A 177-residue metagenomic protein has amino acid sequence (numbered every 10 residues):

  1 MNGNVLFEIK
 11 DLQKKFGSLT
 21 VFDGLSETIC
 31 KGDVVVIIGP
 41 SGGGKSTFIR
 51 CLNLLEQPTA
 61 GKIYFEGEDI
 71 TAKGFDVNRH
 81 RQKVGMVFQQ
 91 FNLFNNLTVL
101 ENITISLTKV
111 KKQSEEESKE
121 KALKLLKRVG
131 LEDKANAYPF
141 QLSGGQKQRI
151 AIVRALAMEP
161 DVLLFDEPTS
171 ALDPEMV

Functional and structural regions predicted by a protein language model:
N4-V177: ABC family nucleotide-binding domain
